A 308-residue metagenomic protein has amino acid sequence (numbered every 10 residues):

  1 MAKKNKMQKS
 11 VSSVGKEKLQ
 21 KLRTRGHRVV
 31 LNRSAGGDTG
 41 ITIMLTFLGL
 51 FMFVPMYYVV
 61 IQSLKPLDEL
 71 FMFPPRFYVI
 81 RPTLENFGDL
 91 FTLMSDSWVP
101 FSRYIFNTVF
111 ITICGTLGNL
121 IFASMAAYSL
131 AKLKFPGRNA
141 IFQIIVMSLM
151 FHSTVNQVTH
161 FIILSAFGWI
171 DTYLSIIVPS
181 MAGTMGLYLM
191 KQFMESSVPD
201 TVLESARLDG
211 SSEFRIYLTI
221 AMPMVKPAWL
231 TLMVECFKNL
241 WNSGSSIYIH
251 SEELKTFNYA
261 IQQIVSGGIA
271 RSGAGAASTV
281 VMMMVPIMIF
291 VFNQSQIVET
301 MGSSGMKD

Functional and structural regions predicted by a protein language model:
A2-D308: A hydrophobic, multi-pass inner-membrane permease signature
